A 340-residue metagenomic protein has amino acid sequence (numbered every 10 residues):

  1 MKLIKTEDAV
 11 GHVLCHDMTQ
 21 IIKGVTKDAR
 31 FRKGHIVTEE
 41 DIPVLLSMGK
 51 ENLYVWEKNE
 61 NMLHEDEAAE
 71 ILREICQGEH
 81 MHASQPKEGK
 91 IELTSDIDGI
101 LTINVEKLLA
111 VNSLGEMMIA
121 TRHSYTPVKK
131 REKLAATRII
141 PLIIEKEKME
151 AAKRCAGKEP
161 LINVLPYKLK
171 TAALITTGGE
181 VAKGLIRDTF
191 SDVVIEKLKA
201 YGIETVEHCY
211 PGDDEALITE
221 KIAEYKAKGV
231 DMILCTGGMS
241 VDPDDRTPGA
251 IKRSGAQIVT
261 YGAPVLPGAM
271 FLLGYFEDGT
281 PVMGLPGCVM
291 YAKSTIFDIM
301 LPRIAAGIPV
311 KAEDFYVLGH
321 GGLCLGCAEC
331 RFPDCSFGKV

Functional and structural regions predicted by a protein language model:
M1-M149: Phosphate-interaction motifs
E7-G11, A29, A83-P86, T126-V128 (+4 more regions): Solvent-exposed alpha-helices and their adjacent loops that cap or buttress functional pockets in soluble metabolic
L14, T38-D41, H64, A68-L72 (+7 more regions): General structural feature for long, well-ordered alpha-helical segments within catalytic domains of soluble enzymes
H80-A83, R122-T126, I139-P141, K158-P166 (+5 more regions): A generic local secondary-structure boundary/capping motif
T94-D96, T137, I175-T176, C235-T236 (+1 more regions): Short beta-strand segments
S113-T121, E150-N163, F190-V193: Active-site glycine-rich loop that binds ribose-phosphate moieties when present
K158-D213, L217: Glycine-rich phosphate/diphosphate-binding loop of Rossmann-like nucleotide-binding domains
G179, V206-K339: Short glycine/threonine-rich loop/turn motifs
